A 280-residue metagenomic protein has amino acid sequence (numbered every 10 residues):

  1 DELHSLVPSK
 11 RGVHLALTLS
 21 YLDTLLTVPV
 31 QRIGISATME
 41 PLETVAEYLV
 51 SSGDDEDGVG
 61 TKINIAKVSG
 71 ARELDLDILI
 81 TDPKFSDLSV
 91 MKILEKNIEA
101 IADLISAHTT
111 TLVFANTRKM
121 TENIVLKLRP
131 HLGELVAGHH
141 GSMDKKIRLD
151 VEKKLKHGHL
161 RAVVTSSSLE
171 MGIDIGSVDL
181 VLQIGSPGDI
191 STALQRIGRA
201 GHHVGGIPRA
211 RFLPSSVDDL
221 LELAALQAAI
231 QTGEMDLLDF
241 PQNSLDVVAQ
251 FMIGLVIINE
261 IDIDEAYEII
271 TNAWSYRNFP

Functional and structural regions predicted by a protein language model:
D1-I258, I263-F279: Helicase motor core with emphasis on the C-terminal RecA-like subdomain
